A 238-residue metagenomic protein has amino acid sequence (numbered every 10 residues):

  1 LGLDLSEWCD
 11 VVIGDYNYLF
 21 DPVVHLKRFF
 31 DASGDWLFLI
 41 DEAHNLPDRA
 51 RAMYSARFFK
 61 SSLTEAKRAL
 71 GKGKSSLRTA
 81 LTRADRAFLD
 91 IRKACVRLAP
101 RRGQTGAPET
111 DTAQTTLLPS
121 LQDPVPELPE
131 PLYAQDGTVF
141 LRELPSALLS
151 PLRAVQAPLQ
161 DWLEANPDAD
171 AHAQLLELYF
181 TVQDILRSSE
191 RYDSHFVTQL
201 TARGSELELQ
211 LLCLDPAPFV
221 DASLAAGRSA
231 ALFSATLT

Functional and structural regions predicted by a protein language model:
L1: Alpha-helix-centered segments that form part of catalytic cores
D4-D10, V23-L37, E42-T238: Conserved coupling segment at the C-terminus of the helicase ATP-binding
D15-F20: Short acidic, glycine-rich surface-loop motifs adjacent to enzyme active sites
